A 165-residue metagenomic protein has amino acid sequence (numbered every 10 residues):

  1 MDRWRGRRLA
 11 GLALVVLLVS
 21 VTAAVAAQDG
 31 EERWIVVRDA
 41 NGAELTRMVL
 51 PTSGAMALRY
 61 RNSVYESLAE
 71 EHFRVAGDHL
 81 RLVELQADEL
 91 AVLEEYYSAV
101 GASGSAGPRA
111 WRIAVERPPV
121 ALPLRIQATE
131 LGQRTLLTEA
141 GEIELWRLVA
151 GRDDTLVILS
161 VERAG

Functional and structural regions predicted by a protein language model:
M1-L14: N-terminal export and membrane-targeting signals
M1-R3, L18, A27, G104-P108: Polar low-complexity intrinsically disordered regions
G11-V25: Hydrophobic membrane-insertion alpha-helices, especially the h-region of bacterial N-terminal signal peptides
A23-V36: Aromatic-capped interface at the extracytoplasmic side of an N-terminal signal-anchor transmembrane helix
R33-E89: N-terminal secretory signal peptides
V83, E94-G165: Mature, soluble, non-transmembrane domains
